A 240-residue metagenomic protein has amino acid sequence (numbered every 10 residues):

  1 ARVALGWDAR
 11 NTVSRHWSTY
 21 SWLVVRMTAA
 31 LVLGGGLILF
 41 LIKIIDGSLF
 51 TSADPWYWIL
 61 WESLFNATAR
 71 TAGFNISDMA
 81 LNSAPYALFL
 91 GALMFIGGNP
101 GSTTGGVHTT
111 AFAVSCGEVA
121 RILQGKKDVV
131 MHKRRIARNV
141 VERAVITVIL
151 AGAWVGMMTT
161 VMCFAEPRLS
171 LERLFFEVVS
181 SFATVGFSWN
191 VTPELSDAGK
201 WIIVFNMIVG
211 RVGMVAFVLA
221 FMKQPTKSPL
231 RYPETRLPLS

Functional and structural regions predicted by a protein language model:
A1-S240: Membrane-proximal intracellular helices of multi-pass ion channels
